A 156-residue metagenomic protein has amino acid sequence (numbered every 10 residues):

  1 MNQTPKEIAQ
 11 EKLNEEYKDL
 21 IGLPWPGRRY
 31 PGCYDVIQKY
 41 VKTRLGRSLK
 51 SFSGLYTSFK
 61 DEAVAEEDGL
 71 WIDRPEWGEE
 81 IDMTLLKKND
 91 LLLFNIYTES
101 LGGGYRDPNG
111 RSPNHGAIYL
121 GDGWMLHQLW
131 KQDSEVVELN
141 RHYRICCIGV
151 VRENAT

Functional and structural regions predicted by a protein language model:
M1-P75, K88, N95-N114: N-terminal capping segments
N2-I8, I81, I96-T156: Aromatic- and glycine-rich peptidoglycan recognition patches
M83-K87: Short, well-ordered loop/turn sites that connect or cap secondary structure elements
